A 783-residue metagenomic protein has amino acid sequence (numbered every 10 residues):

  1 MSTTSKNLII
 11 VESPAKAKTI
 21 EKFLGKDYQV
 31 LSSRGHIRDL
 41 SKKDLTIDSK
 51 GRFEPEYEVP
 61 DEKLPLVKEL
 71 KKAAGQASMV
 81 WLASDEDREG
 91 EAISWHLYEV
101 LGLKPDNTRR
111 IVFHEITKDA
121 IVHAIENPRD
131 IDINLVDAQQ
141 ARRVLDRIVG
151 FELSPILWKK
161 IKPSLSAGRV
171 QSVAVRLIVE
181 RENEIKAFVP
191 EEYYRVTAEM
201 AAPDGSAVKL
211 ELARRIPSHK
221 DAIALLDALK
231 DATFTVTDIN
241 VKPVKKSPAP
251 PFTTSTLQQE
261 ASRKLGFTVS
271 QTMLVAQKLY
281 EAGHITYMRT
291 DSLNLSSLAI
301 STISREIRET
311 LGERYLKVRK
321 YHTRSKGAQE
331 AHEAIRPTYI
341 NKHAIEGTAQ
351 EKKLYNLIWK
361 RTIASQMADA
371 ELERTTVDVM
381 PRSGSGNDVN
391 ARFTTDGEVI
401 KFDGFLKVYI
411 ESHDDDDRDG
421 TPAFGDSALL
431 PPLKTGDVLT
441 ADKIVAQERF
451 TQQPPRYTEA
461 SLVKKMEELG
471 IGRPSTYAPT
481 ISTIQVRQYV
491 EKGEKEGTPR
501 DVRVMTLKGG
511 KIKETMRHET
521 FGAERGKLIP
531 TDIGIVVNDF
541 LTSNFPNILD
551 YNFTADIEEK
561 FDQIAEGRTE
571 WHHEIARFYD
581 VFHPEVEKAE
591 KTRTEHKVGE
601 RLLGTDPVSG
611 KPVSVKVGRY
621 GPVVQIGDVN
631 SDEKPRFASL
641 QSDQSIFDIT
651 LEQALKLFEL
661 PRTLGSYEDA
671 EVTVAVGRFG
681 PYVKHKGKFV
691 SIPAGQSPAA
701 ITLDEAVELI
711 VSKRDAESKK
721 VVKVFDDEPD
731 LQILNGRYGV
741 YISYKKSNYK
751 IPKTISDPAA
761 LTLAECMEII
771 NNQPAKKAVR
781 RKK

Functional and structural regions predicted by a protein language model:
M1-R143, E152, L157, A213 (+4 more regions): Intrinsically disordered, low-complexity regulatory segments
S2-L8, T19, Y28, S154 (+4 more regions): Basic, low-complexity terminal or inter-domain segments flanking catalytic cores
V11-E12, L24, S32-R34, S84 (+9 more regions): Flexible glycine-/small-residue-rich
E56, S84-E86, K104-R109, P128-V136 (+6 more regions): Short, polar/flexible loop-turn hinges at active-site or ligand-entry regions and domain interfaces
I116-A198, V241-K245: C-terminal or mid-to-C-terminal helical accessory/interaction module adjacent to the motor/catalytic core
P217-P250, Q258, K434-L439, V445-Q447 (+1 more regions): Metal- or metallocofactor-binding catalytic centers and their adjacent structured scaffolds across diverse enzyme
F252-V269, R449, V463-P474: Short helix-coil junctions and helix-kink-helix linkers
